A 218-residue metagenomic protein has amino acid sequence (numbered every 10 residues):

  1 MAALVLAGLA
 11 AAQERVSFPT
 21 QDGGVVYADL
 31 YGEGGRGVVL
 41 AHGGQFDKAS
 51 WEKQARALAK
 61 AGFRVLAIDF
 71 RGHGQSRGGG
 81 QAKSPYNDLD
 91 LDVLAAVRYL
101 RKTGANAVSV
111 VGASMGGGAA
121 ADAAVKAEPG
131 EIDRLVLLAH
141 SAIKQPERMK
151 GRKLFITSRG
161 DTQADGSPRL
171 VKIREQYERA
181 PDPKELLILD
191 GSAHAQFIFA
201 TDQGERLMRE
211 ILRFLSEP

Functional and structural regions predicted by a protein language model:
A12-Y31: N-terminal cap/lid segment of alpha/beta-hydrolase-fold proteins
G34-G35, H42-F46: Active-site glycine-rich loops that stabilize anionic/oxyanionic intermediates across multiple enzyme folds
G44-R56: The serine-hydrolase catalytic nucleophile loop
S50, K83-T103: Alpha/beta-hydrolase active-site loop
L58-G78: Conserved alpha/beta-hydrolase
G112-A120: Gly/Ala-rich beta-loop-alpha elbow adjacent to hydrolase catalytic centers
M149, F155-T157: Short beta-strand/loop motif that positions the catalytic acidic residue of the alpha/beta-hydrolase fold
S192-D202: Catalytic histidine-centered segment of alpha/beta-hydrolase-like enzymes
